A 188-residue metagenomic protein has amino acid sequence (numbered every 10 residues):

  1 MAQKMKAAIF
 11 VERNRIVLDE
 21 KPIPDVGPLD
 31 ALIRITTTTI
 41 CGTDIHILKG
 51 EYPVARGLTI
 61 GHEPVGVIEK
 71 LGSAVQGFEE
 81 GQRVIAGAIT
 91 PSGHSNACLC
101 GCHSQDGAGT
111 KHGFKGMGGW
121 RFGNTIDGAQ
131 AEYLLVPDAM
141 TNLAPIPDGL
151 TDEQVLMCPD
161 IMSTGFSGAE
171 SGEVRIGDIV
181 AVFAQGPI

Functional and structural regions predicted by a protein language model:
A2-A8: Short structural boundary motif marking the start of a folded domain
M5, Q82, G177-D178: Nucleotide donor/acceptor-binding cores
E12-N14, G27: Residue-level recognition of beta-strand termini and adjacent short loop/turns
N14-L18, G42-T43: Short N-terminal binding/cap micro-motifs at the start of the first secondary-structure element
I23, H94-F183: NAD(P)H dinucleotide-binding glycine-rich loop of Rossmann-like/cofactor-binding domains, especially the beta1-alpha1
P24-T38, K49-C100, S104, I126-D127 (+1 more regions): Glycine-rich beta-strand-centered segment in the early N-terminal region that forms part of a ligand/cofactor-binding
T43-K49: Cytochrome P450 core scaffold surrounding the K-helix E-X-X-R motif and the conserved "meander" helix-loop region
G186-P187: Glycine-rich NAD(P) Rossmann-fold beta1-alpha1 loop
